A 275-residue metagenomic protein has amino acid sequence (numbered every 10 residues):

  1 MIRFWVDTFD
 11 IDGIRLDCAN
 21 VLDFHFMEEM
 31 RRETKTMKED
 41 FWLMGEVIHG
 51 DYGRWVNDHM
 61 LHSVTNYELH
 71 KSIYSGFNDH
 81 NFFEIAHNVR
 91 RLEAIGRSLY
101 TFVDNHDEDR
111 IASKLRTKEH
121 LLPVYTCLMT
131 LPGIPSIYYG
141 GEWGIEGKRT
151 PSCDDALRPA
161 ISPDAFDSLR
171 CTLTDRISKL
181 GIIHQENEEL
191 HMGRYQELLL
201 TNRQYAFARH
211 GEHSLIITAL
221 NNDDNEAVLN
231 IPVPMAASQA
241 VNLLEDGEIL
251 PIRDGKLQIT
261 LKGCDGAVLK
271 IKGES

Functional and structural regions predicted by a protein language model:
M1-F9: An active-site-proximal structural segment forming one wall of the substrate-binding cleft that immediately precedes
D7, D17-I95, L99, K118 (+7 more regions): Active-site-proximal helices and loops of the catalytic beta/alpha 8
I11, L61, G133-I134: A structural motif
G13-A19, I111-A112: Short catalytic-loop micro-motif centered on adjacent basic/acidic residues
G13-R15, W42-G45, Y100-F102, M129 (+2 more regions): Structural recognition of the beta-strand scaffold that forms the well-ordered cores of secreted hydrolase catalytic
I95-R116: Active-site clefts of carbohydrate-active enzymes
V124-T126, T130: Hydrophobic targeting/anchoring helices
I137, G141-S275: Carbohydrate-interacting/catalytic domains
